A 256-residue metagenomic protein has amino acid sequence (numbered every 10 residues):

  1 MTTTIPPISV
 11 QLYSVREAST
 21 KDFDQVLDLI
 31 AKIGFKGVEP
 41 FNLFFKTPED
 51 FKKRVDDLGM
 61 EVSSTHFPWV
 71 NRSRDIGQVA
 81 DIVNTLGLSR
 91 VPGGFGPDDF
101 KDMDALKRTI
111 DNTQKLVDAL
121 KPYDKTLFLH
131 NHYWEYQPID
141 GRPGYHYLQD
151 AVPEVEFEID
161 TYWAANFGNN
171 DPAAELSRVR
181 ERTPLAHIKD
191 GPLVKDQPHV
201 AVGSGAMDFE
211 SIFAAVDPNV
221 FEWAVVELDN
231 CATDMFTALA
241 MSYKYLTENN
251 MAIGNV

Functional and structural regions predicted by a protein language model:
M1-S89, E156, E248-V256: N-terminal pre-domain/capping segments
P7-S9, G37, E61-S64, S89-R90 (+5 more regions): Structural preference for beta-strand elements that scaffold enzyme active sites
V10, I30, V38, V55 (+8 more regions): Conserved, mostly hydrophobic/aromatic
R16-K21, E39-D50, F67-I76, D98-K107 (+5 more regions): Acidic-and-aromatic substrate-binding clefts and catalytic sites of carbohydrate-active enzymes
F51-F67, L116-L120, H146-P153, F209-I212: Alpha-helix-loop-beta-strand connector modules within alpha/beta enzyme cores
S73-T113: Glycine/small-residue-rich loop that forms an oxyanion/phosphate-binding "nest" at active or ligand-binding sites
P122-A206: Acidic/histidine-rich catalytic cores of soluble enzymes
D234-N255: C-terminal helical cap(s) of enzyme catalytic domains, especially alpha/beta-barrels
